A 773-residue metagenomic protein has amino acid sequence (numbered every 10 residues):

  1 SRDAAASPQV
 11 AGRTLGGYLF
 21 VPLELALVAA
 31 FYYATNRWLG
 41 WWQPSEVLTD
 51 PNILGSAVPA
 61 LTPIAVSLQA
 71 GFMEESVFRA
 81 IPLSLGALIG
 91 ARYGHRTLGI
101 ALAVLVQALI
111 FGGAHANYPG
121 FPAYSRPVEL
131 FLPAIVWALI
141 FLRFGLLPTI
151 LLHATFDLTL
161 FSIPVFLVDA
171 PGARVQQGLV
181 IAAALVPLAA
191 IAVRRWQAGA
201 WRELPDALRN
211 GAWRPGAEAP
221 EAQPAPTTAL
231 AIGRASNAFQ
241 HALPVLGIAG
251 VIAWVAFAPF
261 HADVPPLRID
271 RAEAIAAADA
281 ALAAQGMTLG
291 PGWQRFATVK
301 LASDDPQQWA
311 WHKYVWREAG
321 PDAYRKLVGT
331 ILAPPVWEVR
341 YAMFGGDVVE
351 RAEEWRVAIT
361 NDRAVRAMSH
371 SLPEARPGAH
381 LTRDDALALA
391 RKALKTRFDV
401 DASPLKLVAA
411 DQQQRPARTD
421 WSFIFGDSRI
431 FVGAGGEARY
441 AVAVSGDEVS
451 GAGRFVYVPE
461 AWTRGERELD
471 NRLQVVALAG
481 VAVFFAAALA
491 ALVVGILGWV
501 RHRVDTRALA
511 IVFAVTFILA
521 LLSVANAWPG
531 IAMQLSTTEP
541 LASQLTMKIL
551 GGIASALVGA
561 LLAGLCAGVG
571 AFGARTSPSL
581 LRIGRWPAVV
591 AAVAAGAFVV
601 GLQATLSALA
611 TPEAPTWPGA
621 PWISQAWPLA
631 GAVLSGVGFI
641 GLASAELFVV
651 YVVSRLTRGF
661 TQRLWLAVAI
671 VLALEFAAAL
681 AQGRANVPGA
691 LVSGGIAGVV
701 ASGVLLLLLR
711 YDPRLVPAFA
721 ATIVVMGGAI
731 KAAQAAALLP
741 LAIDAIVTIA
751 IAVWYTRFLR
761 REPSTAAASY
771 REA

Functional and structural regions predicted by a protein language model:
S1-G17, A91, A198-A238, G570-V590 (+3 more regions): Membrane-interfacial, low-structure loops and terminal tails that flank and connect transmembrane helices in multi-pass
S1-G55, P59-T62, E74, A80 (+3 more regions): Core alpha-helical transmembrane segments of integral membrane proteins
T14, R96-A101, L146-T149, L204-R209 (+5 more regions): Membrane-interfacial loop-to-transmembrane alpha-helix junctions, especially the N-terminal start
S56-P205, W622-P763: Transmembrane helix-loop-helix hairpins at the membrane interface of multi-pass integral membrane proteins
W254-F257, A284-N361, L405-G446: Exposed beta-strand-loop-beta-strand "reactive/processing" segments of non-cytosolic proteins
P259-D279: Alpha-helical transmembrane signal-anchor/signal-peptide segments
A272, L282, G286-T288, R340-D347 (+1 more regions): Long, charged/polar, surface-exposed segments that mediate recognition or autoinhibition
E448-A479: Short, aromatic-rich amphipathic segments at membrane interfaces that lie adjacent to a transmembrane helix or signal
